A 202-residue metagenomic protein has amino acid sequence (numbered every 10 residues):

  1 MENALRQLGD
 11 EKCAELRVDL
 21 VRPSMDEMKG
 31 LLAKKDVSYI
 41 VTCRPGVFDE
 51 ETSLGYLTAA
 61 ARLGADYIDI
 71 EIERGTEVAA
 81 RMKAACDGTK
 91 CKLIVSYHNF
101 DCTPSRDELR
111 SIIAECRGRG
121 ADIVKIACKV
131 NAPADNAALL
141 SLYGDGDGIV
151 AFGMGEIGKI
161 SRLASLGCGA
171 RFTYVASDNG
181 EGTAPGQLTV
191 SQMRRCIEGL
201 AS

Functional and structural regions predicted by a protein language model:
M1, D101-T103, A132-A134, I157-I160 (+1 more regions): A short acidic, often aromatic-flanked loop/helix-cap motif at beta-alpha or helix-coil junctions that lines enzyme
M1-L54, R62: Conserved N-terminal beta1-alpha1 strand-loop-helix module at the mouth
E2-L5, M28, L57, A79 (+3 more regions): Generic hydrophobic/aromatic pocket-lining and core-packing "Φ" positions
D10-K12, D36-V37, A59-Y67, C86-I94 (+3 more regions): Glycine-enriched alpha-helix->loop->beta-strand junction motifs that scaffold or abut catalytic
C13-P23, T42-D49, L57, A65-T76 (+3 more regions): Catalytic beta/alpha-barrel core
L20-D36, D49-T52, I72-K90, P104-E108 (+2 more regions): Active-site-adjacent beta->alpha loops and helix N-cap segments on the catalytic face of soluble alpha/beta enzymes
L109-C116: Anionic-ligand binding region
Y143-S202: C-terminal alpha-helical cap/extension of soluble enzyme domains
